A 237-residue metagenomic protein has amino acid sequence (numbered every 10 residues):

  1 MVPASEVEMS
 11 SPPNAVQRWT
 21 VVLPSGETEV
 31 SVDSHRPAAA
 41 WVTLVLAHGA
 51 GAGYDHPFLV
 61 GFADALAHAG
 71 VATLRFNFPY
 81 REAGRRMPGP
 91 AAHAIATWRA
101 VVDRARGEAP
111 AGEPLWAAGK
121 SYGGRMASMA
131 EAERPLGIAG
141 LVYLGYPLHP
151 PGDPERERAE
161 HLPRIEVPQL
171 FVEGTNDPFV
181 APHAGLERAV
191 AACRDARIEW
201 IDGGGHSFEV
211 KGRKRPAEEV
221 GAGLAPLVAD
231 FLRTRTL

Functional and structural regions predicted by a protein language model:
W19-L115, S207-P216: Serine-hydrolase catalytic machinery in alpha/beta-hydrolase-like enzymes
L59, R158, V167, V180-A189: Short alpha-helix in the alpha/beta-hydrolase fold that links the catalytic acid
W98-R164: Primarily recognizes the serine-hydrolase "nucleophile elbow" in alpha/beta-hydrolase and SGNH/GDSL folds
I165, F171-E173, D177: Short beta-strand/loop motif that positions the catalytic acidic residue of the alpha/beta-hydrolase fold
N176-V180, H206-S207: Acidic catalytic loop of the alpha/beta-hydrolase fold
A191-E209: Catalytic histidine neighborhood in serine/cysteine hydrolases with alpha/beta-hydrolase-type architecture
G204, G212-L237: Catalytic active-site module of serine/aspartate enzymes centered on a nucleophile-bearing elbow/loop
